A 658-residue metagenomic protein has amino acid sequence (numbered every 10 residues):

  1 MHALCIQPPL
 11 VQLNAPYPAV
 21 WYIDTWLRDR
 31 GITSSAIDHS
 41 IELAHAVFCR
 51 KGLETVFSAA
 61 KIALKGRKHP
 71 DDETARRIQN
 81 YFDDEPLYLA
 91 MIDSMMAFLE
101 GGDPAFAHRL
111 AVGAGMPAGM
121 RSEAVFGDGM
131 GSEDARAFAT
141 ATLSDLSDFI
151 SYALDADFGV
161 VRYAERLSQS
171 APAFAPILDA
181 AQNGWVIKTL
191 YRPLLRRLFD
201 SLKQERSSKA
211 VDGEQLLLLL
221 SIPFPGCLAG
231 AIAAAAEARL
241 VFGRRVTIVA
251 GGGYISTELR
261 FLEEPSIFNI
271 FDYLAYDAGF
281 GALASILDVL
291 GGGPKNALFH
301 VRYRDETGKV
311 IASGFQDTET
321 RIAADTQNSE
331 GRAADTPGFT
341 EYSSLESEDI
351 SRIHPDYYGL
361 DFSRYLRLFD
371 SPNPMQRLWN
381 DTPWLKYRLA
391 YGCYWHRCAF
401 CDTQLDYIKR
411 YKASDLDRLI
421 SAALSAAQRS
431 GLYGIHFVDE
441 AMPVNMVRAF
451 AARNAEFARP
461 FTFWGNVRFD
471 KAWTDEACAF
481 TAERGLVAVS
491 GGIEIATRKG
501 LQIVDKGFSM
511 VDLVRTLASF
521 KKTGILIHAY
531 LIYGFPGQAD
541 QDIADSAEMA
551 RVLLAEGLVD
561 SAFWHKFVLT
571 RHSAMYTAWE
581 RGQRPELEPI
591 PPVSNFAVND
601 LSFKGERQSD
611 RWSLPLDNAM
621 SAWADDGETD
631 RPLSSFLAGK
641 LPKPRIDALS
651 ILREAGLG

Functional and structural regions predicted by a protein language model:
A3-V11, R245-A250, L416, I420-L526 (+1 more regions): Conserved SAM/AdoMet-binding glycine-rich loop
L10-L13, P18-A19, I23-R28, T33-R50 (+9 more regions): Glycine-rich beta-alpha loop elements in corrinoid/cobalamin-binding modules across cobalamin-dependent enzymes
A36-F48, I255-E263, V447, K499-V504 (+2 more regions): Flexible glycine/acidic-rich beta-alpha junction loops that bind and position SAM and/or redox cofactors in anaerobic
A44-A105, V112: Conserved phosphoryl-transfer catalytic core
L262, A477-C478, G537-V552: Catalytic cores of alpha/beta
A297, V593-G658: A cross-taxonomic marker for long C-terminal extensions/tails that follow the last structured domain
K309-K386: N-terminal [4Fe-4S]-dependent radical SAM core
W379-D417: Canonical Radical SAM [4Fe-4S] cluster-binding loop centered on the CxxxCxxC motif and its immediate flanking residues
